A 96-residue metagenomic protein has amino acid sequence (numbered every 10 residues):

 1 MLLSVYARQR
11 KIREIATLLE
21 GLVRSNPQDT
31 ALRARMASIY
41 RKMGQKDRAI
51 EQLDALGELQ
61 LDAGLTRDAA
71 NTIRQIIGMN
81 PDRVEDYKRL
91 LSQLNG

Functional and structural regions predicted by a protein language model:
M1-G96: Repeat-based scaffolding regions
